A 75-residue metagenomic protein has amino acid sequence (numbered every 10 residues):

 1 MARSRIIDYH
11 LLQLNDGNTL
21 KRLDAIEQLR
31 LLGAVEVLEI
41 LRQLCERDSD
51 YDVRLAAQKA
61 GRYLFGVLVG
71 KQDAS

Functional and structural regions predicted by a protein language model:
M1-Q13, A34-C45, G66-S75: Amphipathic alpha-helical scaffolding segments comprising HEAT/armadillo-like alpha-solenoid repeats
S4, T19-L20, V35, S49-D52: Alpha-helix N-cap/helix-start positions at coil->helix boundaries
L23-D24, L32: Amphipathic alpha-helical interaction modules
R30, G61-R62: Structural signature of alpha-helical solenoid repeat scaffolds
